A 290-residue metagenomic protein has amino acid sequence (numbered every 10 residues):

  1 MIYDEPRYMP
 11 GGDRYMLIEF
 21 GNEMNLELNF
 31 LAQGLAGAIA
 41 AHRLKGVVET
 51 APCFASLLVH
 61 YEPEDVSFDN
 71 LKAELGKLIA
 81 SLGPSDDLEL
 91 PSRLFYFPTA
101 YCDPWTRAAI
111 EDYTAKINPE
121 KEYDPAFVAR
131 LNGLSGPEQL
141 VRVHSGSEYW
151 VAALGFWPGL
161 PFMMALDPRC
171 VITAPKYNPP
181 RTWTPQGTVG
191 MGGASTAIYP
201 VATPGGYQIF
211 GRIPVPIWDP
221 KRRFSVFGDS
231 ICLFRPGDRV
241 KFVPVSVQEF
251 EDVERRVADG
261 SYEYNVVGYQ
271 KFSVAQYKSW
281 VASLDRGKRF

Functional and structural regions predicted by a protein language model:
M1-F290: Conserved "landmark" site that anchors the functional core of diverse proteins
